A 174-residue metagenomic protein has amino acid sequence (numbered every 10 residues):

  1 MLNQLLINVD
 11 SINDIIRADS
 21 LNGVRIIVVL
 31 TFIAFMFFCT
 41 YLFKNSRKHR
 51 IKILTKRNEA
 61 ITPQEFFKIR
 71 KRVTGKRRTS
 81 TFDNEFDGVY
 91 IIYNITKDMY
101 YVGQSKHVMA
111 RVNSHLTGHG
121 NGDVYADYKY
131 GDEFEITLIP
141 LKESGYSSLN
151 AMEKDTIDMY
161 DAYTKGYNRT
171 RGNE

Functional and structural regions predicted by a protein language model:
M1-L21: Short, strongly hydrophobic alpha-helical membrane anchors
N3-Q4, K52, I136: Intrinsic-disorder/low-complexity peptide segments enriched for small residues
L21-K106, A110, S147, A151: GIY-YIG nuclease catalytic motif and its immediate N-terminal context
K106-A151: Conserved short loop/helix modules at catalytic or binding sites in compact beta-alpha or helix-hairpin-helix contexts
T156-I157: Serine endopeptidase catalytic core focused on the charge-relay Asp
Y160-E174: Coupling/hinge elements of helicase-like and P-loop NTPase modules
